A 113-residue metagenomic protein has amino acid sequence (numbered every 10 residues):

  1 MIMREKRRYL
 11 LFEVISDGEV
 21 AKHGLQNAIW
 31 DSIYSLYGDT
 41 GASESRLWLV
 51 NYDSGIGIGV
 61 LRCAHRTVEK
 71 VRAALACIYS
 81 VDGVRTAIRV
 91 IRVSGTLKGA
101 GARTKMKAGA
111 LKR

Functional and structural regions predicted by a protein language model:
R4-H23: Short glycine-/aliphatic-rich beta-strand segments at the starts of folded cytosolic domains
H23-T40: A short, contiguous, amphipathic alpha-helix enriched in charged residues
I33, A76-T86: A common structural junction motif
S43-D53: Short edge beta-strands and adjacent turn/loop segments
Y52-V60: The conserved glycine-aromatic submotif of the RRM
R62-E69: Helix N-cap motif at beta-to-alpha junctions
G83-A102: Short proline/glycine- and acidic-rich turn/helix-capping motifs at secondary-structure junctions
L97-R113: Short, low-order "capping/linker" segments at domain edges
